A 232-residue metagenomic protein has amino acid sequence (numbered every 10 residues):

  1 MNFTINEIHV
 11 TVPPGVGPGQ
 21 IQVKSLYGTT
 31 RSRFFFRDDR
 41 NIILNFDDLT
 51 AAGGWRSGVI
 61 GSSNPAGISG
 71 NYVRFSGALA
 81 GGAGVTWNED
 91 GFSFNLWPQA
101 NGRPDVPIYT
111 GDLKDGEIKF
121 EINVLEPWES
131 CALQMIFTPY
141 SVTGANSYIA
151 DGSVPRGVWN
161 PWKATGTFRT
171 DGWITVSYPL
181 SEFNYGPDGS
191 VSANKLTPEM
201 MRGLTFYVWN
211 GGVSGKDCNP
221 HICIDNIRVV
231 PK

Functional and structural regions predicted by a protein language model:
M1-R31: Immunoglobulin-like IPT/TIG beta-sandwich domains and homologous Ig-like subdomains
T4, V12, T30-K232: Beta-rich carbohydrate-recognition modules and glycan-binding surfaces
